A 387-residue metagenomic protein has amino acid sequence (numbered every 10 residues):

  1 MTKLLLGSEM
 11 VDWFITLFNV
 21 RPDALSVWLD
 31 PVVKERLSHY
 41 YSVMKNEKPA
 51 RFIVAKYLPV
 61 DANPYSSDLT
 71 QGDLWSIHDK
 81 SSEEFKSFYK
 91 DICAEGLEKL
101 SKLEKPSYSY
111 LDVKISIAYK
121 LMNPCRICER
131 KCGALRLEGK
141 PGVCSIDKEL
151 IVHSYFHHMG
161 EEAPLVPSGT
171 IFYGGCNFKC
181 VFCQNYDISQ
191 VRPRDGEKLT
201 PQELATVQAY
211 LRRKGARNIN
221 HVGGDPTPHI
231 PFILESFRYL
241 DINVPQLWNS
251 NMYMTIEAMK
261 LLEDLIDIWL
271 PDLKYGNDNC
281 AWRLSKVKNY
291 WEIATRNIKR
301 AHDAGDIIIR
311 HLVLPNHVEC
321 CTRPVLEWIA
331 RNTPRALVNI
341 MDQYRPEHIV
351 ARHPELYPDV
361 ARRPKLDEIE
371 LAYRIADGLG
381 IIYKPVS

Functional and structural regions predicted by a protein language model:
M1-R136, H302-G305, L312-S387: Auxiliary Fe-S-binding modules of radical SAM enzymes
I115-K131, K148-N185, V338: N-terminal pre-triad scaffold of radical SAM enzymes
A134-G160, S189-P201, A205: Non-heme iron-sulfur electron-transfer modules
D147, G174, Y186, G224-D225 (+1 more regions): Fold-independent oxyanion-binding glycine-rich loops and adjacent beta-strand/coil segments at enzyme active sites
I151-T170, T206-G224, I381-Y383: Short Fe-S-cluster ligation motifs
G160, D187-V191, G276-D278, P346: A short, flexible beta-alpha/helix-coil linker loop
V166-G215: Glycine-rich active-site/cofactor-binding loop and its immediate structural neighborhood
P201-D359: Conserved AdoMet/S-adenosylmethionine-binding subsite of the radical SAM
